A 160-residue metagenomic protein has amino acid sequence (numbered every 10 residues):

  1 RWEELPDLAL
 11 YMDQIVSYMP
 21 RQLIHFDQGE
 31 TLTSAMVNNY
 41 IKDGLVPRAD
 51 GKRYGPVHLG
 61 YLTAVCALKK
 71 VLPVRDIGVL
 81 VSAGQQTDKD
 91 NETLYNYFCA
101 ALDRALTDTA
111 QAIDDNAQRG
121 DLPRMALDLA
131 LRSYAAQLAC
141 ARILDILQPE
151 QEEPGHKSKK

Functional and structural regions predicted by a protein language model:
R1-G84: Basic helix-turn-helix/winged-helix DNA-binding cores and closely related short helical interaction motifs
A83-K160: Intrinsically disordered, low-complexity, charge-dense segments enriched in Lys/Arg and Glu/Asp interspersed
